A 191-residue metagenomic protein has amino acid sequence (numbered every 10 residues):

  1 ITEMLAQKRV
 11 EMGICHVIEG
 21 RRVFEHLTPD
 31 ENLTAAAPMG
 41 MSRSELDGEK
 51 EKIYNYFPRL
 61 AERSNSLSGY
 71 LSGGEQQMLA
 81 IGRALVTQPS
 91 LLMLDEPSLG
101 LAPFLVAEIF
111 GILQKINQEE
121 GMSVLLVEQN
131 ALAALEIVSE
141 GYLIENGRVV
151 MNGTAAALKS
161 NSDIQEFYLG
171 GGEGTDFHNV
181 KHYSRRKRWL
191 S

Functional and structural regions predicted by a protein language model:
I1-M12, S42, A155-A156: ABC ATPase NBD Q-loop/coupling interface
M4-A6, P29-D47, Y56-A61, N65 (+1 more regions): ABC-type ATPase nucleotide-binding domains, specifically the catalytic core motifs of the NBD
L67-L71, E75: Conserved ABC ATPase signature
A84-L85: ABC ATPase C-loop
Q88: Conserved catalytic motifs of ABC-family nucleotide-binding domains
A107-G121: Helical segment within the ABC ATPase nucleotide-binding domain
G170-S191: ABC ATPase nucleotide-binding domains
